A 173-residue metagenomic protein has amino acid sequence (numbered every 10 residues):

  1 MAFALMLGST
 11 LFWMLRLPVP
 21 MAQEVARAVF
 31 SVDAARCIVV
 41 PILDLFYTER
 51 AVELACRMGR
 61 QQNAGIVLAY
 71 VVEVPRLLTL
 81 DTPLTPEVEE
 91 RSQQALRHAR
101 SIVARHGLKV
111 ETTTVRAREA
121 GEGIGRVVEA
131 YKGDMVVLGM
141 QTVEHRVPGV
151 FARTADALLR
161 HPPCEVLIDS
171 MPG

Functional and structural regions predicted by a protein language model:
M1-E49, A157-G173: Intrinsically disordered or low-complexity boundary/linker segments at protein termini and domain junctions
M1-R27, R105-V136: Structural beta-alpha unit
A28-T82, P86, I102, E111: Small/aliphatic-rich secondary-structure junction motif
E53-L54, I124-R126, T154: A short acidic, amphipathic alpha-helical/loop segment
R57-R60, E129-A130, R160: Solvent-exposed polar/charged
Y70, V137-M140, D169: Short beta-strands and strand-loop turn motifs
T85-Q94: A short acidic, glycine-rich active-site loop that binds or catalyzes chemistry on phosphate/adenosine moieties
L138-H161, G173: Glycine-rich, Arg-bearing micro-motifs that act as flexible, cationic patches
